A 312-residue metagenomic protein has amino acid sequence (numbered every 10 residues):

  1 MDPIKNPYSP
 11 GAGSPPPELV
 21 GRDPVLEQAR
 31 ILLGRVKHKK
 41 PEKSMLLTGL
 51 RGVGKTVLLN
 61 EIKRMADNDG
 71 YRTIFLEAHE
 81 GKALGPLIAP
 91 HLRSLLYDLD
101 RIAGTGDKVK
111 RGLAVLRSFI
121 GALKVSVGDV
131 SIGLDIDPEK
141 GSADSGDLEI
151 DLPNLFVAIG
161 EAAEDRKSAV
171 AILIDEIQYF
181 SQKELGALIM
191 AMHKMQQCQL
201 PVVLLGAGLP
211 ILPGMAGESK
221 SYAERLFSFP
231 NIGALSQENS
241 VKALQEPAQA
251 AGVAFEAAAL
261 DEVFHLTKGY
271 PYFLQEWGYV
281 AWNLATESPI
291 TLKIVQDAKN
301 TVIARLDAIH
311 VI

Functional and structural regions predicted by a protein language model:
M1-K43, T105-K108, N300: A short, basic N-terminal segment
H38-G49, V53, V57-V170, L200-V202: P-loop NTPase nucleotide-binding core
L46, G52, H79-A83, Y179 (+3 more regions): Conserved nucleotide-binding/hydrolysis micro-motifs of P-loop NTPases
A89-R93, R117-I120, G160, F264-T286: Short, amphipathic alpha-helical segments that act as regulatory/interfacial helices in nucleotide-processing proteins
E164-L173, Y179-A187, A191-S221: Sensor-1/coupling segment of RecA-like P-loop NTPase cores
E218-G233: A short helix-turn-beta junction within AAA+ P-loop NTPase domains corresponding to the substrate/partner-engaging
I232-A259, L266: Conserved small helical "lid"/interfacial subdomain of P-loop NTPases
G269, F273-I312: Winged-helix-like regulatory helical subdomains adjacent to P-loop NTPase cores
